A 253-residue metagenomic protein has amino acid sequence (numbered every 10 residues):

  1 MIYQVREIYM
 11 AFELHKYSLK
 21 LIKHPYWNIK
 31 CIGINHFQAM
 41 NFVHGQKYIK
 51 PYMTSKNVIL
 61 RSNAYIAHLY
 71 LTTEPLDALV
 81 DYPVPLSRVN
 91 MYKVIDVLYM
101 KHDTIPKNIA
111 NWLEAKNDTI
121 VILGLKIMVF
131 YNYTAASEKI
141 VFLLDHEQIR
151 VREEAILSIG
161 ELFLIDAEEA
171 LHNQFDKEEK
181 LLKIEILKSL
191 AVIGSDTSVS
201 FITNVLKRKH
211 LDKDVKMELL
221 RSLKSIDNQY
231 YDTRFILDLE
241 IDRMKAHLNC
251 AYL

Functional and structural regions predicted by a protein language model:
I2, Y9-I22, F42-M53, T73-P83 (+6 more regions): Amphipathic alpha-helical scaffolding segments comprising HEAT/armadillo-like alpha-solenoid repeats
I2-Y9, C31-N41, S62-T73, D81 (+9 more regions): Structural detector for internal amphipathic alpha-helices that build alpha-solenoid repeat scaffolds
K20-Y48, M53, N57-S62: Structured extramembrane domains adjacent to transmembrane segments
P25-Y26, K56-L60, L86-N90, K116-D118 (+4 more regions): Short inter-helical turns and helix N-cap capping residues of alpha-solenoid HEAT/ARM repeat scaffolds
D232-L253: Terminal, low-structured helical/coil segments at or just beyond the last alpha-helical repeat
